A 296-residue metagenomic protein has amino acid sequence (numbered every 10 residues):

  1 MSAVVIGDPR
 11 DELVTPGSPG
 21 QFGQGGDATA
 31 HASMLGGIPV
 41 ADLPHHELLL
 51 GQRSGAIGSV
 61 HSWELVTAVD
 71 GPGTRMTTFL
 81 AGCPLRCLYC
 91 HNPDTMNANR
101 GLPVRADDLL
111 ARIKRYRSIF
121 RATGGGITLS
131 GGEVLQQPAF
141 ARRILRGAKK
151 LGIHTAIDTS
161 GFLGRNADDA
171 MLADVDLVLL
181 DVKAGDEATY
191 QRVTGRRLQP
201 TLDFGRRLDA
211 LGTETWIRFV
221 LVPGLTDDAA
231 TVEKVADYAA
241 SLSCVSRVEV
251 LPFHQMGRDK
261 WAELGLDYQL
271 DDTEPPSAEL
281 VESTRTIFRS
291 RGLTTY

Functional and structural regions predicted by a protein language model:
M1-T67, P223-Y296: Auxiliary Fe-S-binding modules of radical SAM enzymes
P16-A28, V40-H46, R53-G55, R75 (+7 more regions): Generic detector of short, locally flexible boundary/turn motifs and exposed helical patches
Q52-R53, V69-G71, R121, M171-L172: Solvent-exposed alpha-helices and their adjacent loops that cap or buttress functional pockets in soluble metabolic
G55, S62-V104: Canonical Radical SAM [4Fe-4S] cluster-binding loop centered on the CxxxCxxC motif and its immediate flanking residues
D94-A98, Q191-R197, G265-T273: Short glycine-enriched, charge-decorated loop/helix-capping segments at active-site entrances that position
P103, G195-L198, P275-A278: Short, conserved loop/turn and helix-capping segments at secondary-structure boundaries that abut family-defining
L110, K114-E263: Conserved AdoMet/S-adenosylmethionine-binding subsite of the radical SAM
